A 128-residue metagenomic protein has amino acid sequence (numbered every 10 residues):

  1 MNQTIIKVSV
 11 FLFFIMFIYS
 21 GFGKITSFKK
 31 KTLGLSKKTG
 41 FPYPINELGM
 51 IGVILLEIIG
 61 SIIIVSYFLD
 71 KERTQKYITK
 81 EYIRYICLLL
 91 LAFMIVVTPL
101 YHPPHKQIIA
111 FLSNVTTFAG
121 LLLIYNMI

Functional and structural regions predicted by a protein language model:
M1-K30, Y43-I59, I63-I128: Extended, low-polarity transmembrane helix blocks
G34-Y43: Interfacial loop at the N-terminal end of multi-pass membrane proteins
